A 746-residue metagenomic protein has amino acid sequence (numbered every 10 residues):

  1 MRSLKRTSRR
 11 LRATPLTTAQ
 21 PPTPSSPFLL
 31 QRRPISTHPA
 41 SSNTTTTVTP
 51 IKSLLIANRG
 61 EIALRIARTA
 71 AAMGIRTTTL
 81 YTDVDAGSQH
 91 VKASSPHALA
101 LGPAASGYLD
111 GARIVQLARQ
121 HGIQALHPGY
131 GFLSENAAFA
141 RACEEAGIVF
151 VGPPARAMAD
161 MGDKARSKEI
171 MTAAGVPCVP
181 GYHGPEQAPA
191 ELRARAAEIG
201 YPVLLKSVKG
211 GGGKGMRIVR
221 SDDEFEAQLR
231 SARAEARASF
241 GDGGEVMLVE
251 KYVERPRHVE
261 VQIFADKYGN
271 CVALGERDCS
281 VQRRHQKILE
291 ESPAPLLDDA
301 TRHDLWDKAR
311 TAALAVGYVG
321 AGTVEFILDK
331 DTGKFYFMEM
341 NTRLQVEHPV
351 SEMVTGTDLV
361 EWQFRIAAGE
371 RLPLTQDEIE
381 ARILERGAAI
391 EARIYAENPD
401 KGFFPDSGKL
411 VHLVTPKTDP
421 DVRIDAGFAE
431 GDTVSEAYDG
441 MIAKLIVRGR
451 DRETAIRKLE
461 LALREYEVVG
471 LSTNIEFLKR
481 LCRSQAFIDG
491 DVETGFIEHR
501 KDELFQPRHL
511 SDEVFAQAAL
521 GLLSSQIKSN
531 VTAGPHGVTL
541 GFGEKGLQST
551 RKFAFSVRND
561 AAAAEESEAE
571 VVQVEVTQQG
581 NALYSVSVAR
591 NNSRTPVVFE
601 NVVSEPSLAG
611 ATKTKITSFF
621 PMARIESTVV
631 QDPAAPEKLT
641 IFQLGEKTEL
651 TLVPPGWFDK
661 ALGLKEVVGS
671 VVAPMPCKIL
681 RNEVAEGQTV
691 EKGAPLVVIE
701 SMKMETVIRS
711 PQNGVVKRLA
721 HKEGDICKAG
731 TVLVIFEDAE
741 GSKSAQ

Functional and structural regions predicted by a protein language model:
R2-V324, L328-H348: N-terminal beta-alpha lobe that positions the nucleotide/phosphoryl donor in ATP/NTP-coupled carboxylate activation
K52, K214, P293, D439-L445 (+1 more regions): Short amphipathic alpha-helical segments
S134-A142, K401, F620-P654: Structured, non-catalytic alpha/beta "coupling" segments that mediate domain-domain communication and provide generic
M216-I218, K251, L297, M441-R450 (+2 more regions): Short, well-ordered beta-strand elements within core beta-sheets of diverse protein domains
P349-P596, E605-P606, G610, P695 (+1 more regions): Catalytic cores of soluble metabolic enzymes centered on carboxylation/carboxyl-transfer
L374-R386, H499-K501, F505, K647-A673: Long, charged amphipathic helices and adjacent flexible linkers at domain junctions
A661-Q746: Structured functional modules or segments
